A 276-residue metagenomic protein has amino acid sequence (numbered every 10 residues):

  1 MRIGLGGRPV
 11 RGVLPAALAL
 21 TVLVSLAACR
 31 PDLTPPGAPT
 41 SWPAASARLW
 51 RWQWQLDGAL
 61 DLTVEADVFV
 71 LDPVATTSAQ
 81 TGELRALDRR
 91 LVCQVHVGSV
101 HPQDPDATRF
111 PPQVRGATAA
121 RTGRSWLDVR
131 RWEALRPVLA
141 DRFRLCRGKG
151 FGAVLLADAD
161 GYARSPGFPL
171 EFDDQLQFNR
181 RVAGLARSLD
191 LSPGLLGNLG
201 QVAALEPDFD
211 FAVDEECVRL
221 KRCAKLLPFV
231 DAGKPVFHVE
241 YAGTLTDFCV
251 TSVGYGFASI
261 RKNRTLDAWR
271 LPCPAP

Functional and structural regions predicted by a protein language model:
M1, A17, R30-P35: Ser/Thr-rich, Pro/Gly/Ala-heavy low-complexity intrinsically disordered linkers and tails of secreted extracellular
M1-P9: N-terminal secretory signal peptides that target proteins for export/translocation
R11-T21: Sec-dependent N-terminal signal peptides
L26-A28: C-terminal motif of bacterial Sec signal peptides marking the signal peptidase cleavage site
L33-P276: Glycan-processing catalytic domains of CAZymes
